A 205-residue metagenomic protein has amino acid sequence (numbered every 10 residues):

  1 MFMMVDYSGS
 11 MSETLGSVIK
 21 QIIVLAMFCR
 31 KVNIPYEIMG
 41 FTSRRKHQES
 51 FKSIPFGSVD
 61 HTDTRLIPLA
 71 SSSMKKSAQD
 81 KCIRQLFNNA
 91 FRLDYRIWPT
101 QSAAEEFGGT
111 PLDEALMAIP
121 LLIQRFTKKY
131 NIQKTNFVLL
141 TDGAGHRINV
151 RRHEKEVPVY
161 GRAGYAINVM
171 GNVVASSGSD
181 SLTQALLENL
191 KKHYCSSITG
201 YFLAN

Functional and structural regions predicted by a protein language model:
M1-N205: Acidic, glycine-rich A-domain
